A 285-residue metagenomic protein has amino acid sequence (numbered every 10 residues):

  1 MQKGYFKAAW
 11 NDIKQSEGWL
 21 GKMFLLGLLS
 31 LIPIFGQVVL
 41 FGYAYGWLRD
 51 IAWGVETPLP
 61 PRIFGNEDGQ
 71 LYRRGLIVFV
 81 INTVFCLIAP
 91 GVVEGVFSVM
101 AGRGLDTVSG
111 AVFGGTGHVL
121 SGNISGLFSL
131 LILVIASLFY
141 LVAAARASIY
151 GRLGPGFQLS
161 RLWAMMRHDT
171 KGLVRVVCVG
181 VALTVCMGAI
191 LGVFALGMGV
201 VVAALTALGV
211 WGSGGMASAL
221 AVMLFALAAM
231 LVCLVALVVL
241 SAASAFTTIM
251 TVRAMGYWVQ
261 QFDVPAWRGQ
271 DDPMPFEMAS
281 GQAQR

Functional and structural regions predicted by a protein language model:
K3-S30, F64-I88, L138-I190, V252-R253 (+2 more regions): Interfacial aromatic "cap" segments that immediately flank transmembrane helices in multipass membrane proteins
G4, G46-R49, G180-R285: Juxtamembrane transition segments at transmembrane-helix termini in multipass membrane proteins
F6, L26-G27, I34-E56, P60 (+2 more regions): Short, small/hydrophobic-residue-rich motifs at membrane-helix boundaries and re-entrant hairpins of integral membrane
L20-G21, L25, A111-L127, L173 (+1 more regions): Membrane-interface segments at the starts/ends of alpha-helical transmembrane spans
P33-I34, V239: Transmembrane alpha-helix interface/packing and boundary motifs in multi-pass membrane proteins, characterized by
Y45, R49, W53, A89 (+10 more regions): Membrane-water interface at transmembrane helix exits
F85-S98, L130-R146, L234-W258: Transmembrane alpha-helical segments in integral membrane proteins
